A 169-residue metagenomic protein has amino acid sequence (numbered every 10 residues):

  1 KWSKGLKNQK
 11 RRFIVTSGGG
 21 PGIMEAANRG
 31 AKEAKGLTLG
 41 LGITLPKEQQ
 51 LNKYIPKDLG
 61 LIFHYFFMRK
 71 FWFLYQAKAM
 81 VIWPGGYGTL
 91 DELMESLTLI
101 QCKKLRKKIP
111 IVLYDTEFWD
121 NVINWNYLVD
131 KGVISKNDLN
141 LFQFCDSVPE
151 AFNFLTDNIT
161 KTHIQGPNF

Functional and structural regions predicted by a protein language model:
K1-L41: Glycine-rich beta-alpha loop segments
K4, K32, T98-C102, Y127-D130 (+1 more regions): Generic secondary-structure signature for well-ordered alpha-helical cores
P21, T116, V148-P149: Alpha-helix N-cap/helix-start capping motif
E25, D91, F152-N153: Alpha-helical elements of the RecA-like P-loop NTPase motor core of helicases
T38-G40, G60, F142-F144: Conserved beta-strand scaffold positions in the cores of enzyme catalytic domains, especially in NTP/NDP-utilizing
P46-L141: Conserved phosphate- and dinucleotide-binding cores of soluble alpha/beta proteins, encompassing both enzyme active
K136-F169: A charged, well-structured terminal subsegment
